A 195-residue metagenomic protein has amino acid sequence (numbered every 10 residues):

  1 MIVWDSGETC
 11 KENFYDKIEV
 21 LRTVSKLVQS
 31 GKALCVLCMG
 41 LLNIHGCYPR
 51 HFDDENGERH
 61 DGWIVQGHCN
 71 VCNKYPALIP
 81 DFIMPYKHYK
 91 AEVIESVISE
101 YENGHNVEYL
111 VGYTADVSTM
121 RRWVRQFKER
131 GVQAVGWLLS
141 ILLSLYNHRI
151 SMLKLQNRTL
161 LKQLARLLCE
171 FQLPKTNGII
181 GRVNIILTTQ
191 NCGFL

Functional and structural regions predicted by a protein language model:
M1-D16, S30, K74, Q133-L195: Long C-terminal interaction/binding lobes of large macromolecular proteins
M1-I83: Short, conserved DNA-binding cores of transcription-related domains
R22, R50, R59, R121-R125 (+5 more regions): Arginine residue identity/basic-tract feature
N73-L160: Short, positively charged, Gly/Tyr-enriched micro-motifs that form contact patches at catalytic or ligand/partner
